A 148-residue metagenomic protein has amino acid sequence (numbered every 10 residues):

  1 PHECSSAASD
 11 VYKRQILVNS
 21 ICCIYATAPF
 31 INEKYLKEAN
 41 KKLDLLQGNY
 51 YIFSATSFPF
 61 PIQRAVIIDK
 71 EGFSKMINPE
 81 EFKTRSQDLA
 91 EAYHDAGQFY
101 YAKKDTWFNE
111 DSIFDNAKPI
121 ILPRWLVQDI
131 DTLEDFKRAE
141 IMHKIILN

Functional and structural regions predicted by a protein language model:
P1-Y12: Single conserved hydrophobic/aromatic residue that forms the stacking wall/gate of nucleotide- or nucleobase-binding
E3, I31, Q128-D131: Glycosyltransferase donor-binding loop in the core domain
A8, S20, G97-Q98, D115-K118 (+1 more regions): A generic secondary-structure signal marking the coil-to-beta-strand transition
K13-N19, L46-Q47: Glycine-rich phosphate-binding loop signature in dinucleotide/nucleotide-binding domains
V18-P29: Short beta-strand-to-loop acidic/aromatic patch adjacent to the donor-nucleotide binding site
P29-N116, I121: Conserved core of the sugar-phosphate nucleotidyltransferase
I120-I121, L126-N148: Hydrophobic helical membrane-anchoring modules
